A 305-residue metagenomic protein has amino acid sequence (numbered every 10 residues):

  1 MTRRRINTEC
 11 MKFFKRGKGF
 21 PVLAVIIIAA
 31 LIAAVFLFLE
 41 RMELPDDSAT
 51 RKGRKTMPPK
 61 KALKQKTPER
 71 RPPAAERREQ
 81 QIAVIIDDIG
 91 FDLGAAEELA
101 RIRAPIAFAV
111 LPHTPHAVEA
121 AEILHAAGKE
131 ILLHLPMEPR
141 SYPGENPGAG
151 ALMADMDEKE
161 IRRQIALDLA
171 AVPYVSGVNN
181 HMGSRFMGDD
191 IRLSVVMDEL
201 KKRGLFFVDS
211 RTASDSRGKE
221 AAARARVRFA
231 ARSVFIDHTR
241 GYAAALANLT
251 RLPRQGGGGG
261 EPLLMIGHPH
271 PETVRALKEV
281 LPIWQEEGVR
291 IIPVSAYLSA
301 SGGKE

Functional and structural regions predicted by a protein language model:
T2-Q80, T250, R254, G288-V289 (+1 more regions): Terminal interaction modules at protein C-ends
E76-E145: Active-site beta->alpha N-cap acidic-glycine motif
I82-D87, I106-A109, K129-L135, V178-N180 (+4 more regions): Hydrophobic faces of well-ordered beta-strands that scaffold small-molecule active sites in alpha/beta enzyme cores
I85-I89, A107-H113, N179-D189, K201-D215 (+1 more regions): Catalytic beta/alpha-barrel core
I102-P105, P112, E160-Y174, D189-L193 (+1 more regions): Extracytoplasmic beta-rich ectodomain segments of secreted or membrane-anchored proteins
N146-A170, F186-R192, K219-G256: Alpha-helical scaffold elements lining the catalytic groove of polysaccharide deacetylases
A166-F186, M265-I266: Active-site groove signature of glycoside hydrolases
L200-T212, P269-E305: C-terminal domain-boundary segment and adjacent tail
